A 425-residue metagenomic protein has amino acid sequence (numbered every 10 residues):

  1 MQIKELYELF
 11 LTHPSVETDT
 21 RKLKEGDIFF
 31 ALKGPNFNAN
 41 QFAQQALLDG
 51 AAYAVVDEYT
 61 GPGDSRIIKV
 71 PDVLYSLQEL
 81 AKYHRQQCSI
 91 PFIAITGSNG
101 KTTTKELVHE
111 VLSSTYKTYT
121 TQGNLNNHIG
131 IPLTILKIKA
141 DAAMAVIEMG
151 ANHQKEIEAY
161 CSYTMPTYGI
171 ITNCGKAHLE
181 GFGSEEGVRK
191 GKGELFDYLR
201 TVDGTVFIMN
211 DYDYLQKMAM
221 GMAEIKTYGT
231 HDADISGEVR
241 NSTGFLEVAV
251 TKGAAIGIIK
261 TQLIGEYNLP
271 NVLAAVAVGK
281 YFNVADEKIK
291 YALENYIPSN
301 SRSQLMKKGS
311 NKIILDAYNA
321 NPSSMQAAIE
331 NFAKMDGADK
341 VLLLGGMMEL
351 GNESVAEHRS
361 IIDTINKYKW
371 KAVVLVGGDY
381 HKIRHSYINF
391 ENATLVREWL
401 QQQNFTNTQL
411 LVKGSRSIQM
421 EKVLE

Functional and structural regions predicted by a protein language model:
M1-E79, Y83, I264, A333-A338 (+2 more regions): N-terminal leader/targeting and accessory segments in enzymes
K4, V56-D64, I170-K312, G337-A338 (+4 more regions): Acidic, Mg2+-coordinating active-site environments of NTP-dependent enzymes
L9-V16, Y75-Q78, N126-I129, M149-Q154 (+5 more regions): Short gly/ser/thr-rich secondary-structure transition/capping motifs
D27, A46, L80, I95 (+13 more regions): Residue-level signal for inorganic ion chemistry
S76-V206, N210, L215-M222, G279 (+2 more regions): Phosphate-binding loop of NTP-binding sites
I95, N300-R302, S417-K422: ATP-dependent carboxylate/acyl-activation modules
V188, A320-K382: AMP-binding/adenylate-forming catalytic core of the ANL superfamily
N389, T408-E425: Peripheral docking tails and interdomain loops at the edges of cofactor- or intermediate-handling domains
